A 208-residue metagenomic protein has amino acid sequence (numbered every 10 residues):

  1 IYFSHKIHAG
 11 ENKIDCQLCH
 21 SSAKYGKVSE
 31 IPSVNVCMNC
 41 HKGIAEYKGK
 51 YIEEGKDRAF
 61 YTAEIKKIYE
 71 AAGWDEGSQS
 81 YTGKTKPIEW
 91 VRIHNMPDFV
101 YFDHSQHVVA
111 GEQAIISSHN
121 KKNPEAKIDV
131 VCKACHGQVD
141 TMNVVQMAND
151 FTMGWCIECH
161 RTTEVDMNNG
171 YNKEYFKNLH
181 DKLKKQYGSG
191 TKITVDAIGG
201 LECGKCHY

Functional and structural regions predicted by a protein language model:
I1-I14, E46-Y208: C-type cytochrome heme-c attachment and multiheme electron-transfer modules
L18, S22-Y25, S29-E46: Hydrophobic/aromatic-rich structural module bridging two neighboring secondary-structure elements via a short loop
